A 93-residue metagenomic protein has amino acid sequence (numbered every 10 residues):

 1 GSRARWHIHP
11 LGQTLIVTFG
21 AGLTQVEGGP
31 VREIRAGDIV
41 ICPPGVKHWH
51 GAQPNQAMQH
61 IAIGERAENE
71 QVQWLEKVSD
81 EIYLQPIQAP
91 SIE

Functional and structural regions predicted by a protein language model:
S2-A4, G22, D38-I39, G51-A52 (+1 more regions): Small-side-chain structural scaffolding
R3, I8-A36, V46: A short beta-strand-loop-beta hairpin characteristic of the jelly-roll/cupin
P10, P30, P43-P44, P54 (+2 more regions): Proline-rich intrinsically disordered, low-complexity coils
T14-I16, Q25, R35-A36, P43 (+3 more regions): Short, low-complexity, polar/charged sequence segments that are solvent-exposed and flexible
I34-N55: Conserved metal-binding segment of the jelly-roll/cupin
W49-E93: Double-stranded beta-helix
